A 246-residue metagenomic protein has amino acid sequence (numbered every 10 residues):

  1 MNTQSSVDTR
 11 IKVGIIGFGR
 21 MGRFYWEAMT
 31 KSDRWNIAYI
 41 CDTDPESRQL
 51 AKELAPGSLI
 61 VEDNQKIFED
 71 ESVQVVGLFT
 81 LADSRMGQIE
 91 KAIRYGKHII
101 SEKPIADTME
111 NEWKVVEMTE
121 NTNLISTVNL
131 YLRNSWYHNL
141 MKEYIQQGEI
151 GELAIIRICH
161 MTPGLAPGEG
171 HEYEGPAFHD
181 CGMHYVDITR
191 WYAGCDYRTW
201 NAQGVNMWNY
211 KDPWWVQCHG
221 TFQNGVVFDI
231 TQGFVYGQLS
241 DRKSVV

Functional and structural regions predicted by a protein language model:
M1-A55: N-terminal Rossmann-like dinucleotide-binding module
Y25, A55-M118: Beta-loop-alpha module in the N-terminal Rossmann-like domain of NAD(P)-dependent dehydrogenases, especially those
Y39, V75, I155: Short, Asp-centered acidic motifs that coordinate Mg2+ and/or phosphate in catalytic or ligand-binding sites
E62, S101, S126-V128, R157 (+1 more regions): Hydrophobic residues in well-ordered beta-strands that form the structural core
D83, A106-P167: A contiguous active-site-proximal alpha/beta segment in oxidoreductase catalytic domains
E102-P104, L130, Y236: Short beta->alpha connector loops at strand-helix junctions that form conserved, small/polar/Pro-enriched
E172-P176: Short glycine-enriched, charge-decorated loop/helix-capping segments at active-site entrances that position
V186-V246: Contiguous beta-strand/loop segments that form the cofactor/metal-binding neighborhood of enzyme cores
